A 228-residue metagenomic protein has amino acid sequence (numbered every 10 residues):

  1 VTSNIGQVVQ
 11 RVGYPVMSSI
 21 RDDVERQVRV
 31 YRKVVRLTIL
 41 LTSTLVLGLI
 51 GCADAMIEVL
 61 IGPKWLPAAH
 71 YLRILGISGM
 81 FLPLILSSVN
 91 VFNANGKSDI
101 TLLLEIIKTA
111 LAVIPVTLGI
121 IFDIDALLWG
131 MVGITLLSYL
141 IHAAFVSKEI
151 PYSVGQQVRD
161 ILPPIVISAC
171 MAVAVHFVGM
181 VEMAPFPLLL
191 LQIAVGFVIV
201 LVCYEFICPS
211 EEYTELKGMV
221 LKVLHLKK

Functional and structural regions predicted by a protein language model:
V1-E105: Specific pore-lining/lateral-gate transmembrane helices of multi-pass inner-membrane transport and insertion machines
Q7-Q10, H70-G96, I100-K148, Q192-F197: Short runs within selected transmembrane alpha-helices of multi-pass transporters and secretion channels
V12, L47, G51-A55, L60 (+8 more regions): Transmembrane alpha-helix boundary/anchor motif
K33, P67-Y71, D123, L127 (+5 more regions): Residue-level signature of transmembrane alpha-helical entry/exit and packing/kink sites in multi-pass membrane
C52-D54, I61-W65, G96-K97, G119-I124 (+3 more regions): Short helix-capping/hinge motifs at transmembrane helix termini and TM-loop junctions
E105-V113, I161-M171, K222-K227: Small-residue-rich segments of transmembrane alpha-helices in multi-pass membrane proteins, especially helix faces
V113-T117, S168-M183: Hydrophobic alpha-helical transmembrane segments in multi-pass integral membrane proteins
S147, Y152-V154, I161, V175-K228: Membrane-proximal transmembrane or re-entrant/amphipathic helices at the cytosolic face
